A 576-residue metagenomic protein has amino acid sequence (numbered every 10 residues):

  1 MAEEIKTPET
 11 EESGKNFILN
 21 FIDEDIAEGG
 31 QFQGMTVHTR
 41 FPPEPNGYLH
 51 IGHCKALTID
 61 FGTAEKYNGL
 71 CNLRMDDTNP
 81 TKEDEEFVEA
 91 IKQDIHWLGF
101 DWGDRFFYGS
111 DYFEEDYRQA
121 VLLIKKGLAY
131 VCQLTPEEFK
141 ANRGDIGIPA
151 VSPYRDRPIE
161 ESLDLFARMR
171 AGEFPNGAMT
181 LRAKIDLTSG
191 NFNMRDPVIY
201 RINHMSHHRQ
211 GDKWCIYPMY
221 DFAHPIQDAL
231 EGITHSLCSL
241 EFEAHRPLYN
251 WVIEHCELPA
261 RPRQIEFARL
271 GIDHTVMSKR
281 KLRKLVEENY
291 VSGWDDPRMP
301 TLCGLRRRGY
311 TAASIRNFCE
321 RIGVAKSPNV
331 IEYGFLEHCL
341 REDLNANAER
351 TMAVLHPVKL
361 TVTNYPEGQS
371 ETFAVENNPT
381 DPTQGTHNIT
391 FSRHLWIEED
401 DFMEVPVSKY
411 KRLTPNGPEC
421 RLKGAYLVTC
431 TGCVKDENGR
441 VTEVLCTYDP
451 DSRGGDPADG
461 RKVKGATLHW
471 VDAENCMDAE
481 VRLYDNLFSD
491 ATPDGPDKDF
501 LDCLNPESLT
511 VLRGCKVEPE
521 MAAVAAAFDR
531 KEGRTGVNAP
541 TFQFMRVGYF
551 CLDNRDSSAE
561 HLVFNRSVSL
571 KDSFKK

Functional and structural regions predicted by a protein language model:
E11-I22, A27-K92, S206-S239: N-terminal catalytic cores of NTP/NDP-binding nucleotidyl/phosphoryl-transfer enzymes
E28-Q33, G62-L70, H96-G103, K126 (+3 more regions): Secondary-structure transition/capping motifs at alpha-helix termini and the adjoining loop/turn into the next element
Q31, F100, A129, P175 (+9 more regions): Intrinsically disordered or highly flexible coil/loop and linker segments, enriched in small and charged/polar residues
P42-P45, R74-K82, D104-E114, E137 (+5 more regions): Conserved short loop/turn motifs at secondary-structure junctions
L73, D77-N79, L122-L282, L340 (+2 more regions): Active-site cores that bind ATP or allylic diphosphates and position pyrophosphate for catalysis
F87-F113, Q119-A120, G127-Y130: A glycine-rich helix N-cap at a beta->alpha junction
F242-R246, N250-V252, R316, E320-I322 (+1 more regions): Core subunits and conserved enzymes of cellular information-processing and envelope-translocation systems across
A260-C339: Long, charged, mostly alpha-helical binding arms that flank functional sites
